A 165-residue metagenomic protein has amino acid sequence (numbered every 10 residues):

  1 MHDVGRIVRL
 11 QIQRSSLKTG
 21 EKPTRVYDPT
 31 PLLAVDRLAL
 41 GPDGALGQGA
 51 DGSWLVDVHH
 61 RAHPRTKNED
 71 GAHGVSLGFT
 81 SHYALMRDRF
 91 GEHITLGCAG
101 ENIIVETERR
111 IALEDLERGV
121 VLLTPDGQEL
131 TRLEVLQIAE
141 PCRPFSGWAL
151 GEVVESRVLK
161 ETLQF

Functional and structural regions predicted by a protein language model:
M1-G127, Q137-S146: Electropositive, beta-rich accessory/interaction domains or terminal extensions that provide binding surfaces
R132-F165: Flexible glycine-rich active-site/ligand-binding loops centered on an Asp-His dyad
